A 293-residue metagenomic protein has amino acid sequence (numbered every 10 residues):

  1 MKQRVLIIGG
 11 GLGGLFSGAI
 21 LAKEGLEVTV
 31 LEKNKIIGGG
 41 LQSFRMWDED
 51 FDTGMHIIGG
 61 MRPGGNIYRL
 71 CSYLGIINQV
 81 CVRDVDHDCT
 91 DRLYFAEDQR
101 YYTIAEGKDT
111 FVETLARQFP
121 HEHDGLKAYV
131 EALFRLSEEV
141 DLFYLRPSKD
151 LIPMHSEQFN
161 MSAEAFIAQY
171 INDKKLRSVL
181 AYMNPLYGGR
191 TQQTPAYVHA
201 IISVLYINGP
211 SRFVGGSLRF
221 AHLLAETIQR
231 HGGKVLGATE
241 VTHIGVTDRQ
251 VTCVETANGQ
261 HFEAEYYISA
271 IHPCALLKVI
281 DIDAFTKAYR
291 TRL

Functional and structural regions predicted by a protein language model:
K2-A128, A132: N-terminal glycine-rich phosphate/pyrophosphate-binding loop and immediately adjacent elements
R4, T252, E265: Conserved acidic residues
I8, T256, S269-A270: Redox-cofactor binding/interface segments in oxidoreductases and associated redox assembly factors
E49, D98-R100, Q250, N258-H261: Short acidic/polar mixed-charge low-complexity motifs
E97-T194: Rossmann-like flavin
A200-V251: Helical element adjacent to the flavin cofactor pocket in flavoenzyme catalytic cores
V214-H222, R230, I244-G245, Q260-L293: Glycine-rich loop(s) and the adjacent beta-strand/alpha-helix scaffold that form part
